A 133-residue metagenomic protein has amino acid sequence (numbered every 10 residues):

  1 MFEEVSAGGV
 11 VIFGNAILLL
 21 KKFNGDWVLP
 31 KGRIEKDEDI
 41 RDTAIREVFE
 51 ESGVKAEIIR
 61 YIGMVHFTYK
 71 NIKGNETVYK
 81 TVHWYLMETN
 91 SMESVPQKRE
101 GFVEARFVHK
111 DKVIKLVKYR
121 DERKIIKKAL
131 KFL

Functional and structural regions predicted by a protein language model:
M1-P30: N-terminal strand-loop-strand
I34-K124: Unchanged
K128-L133: C-terminal alpha-helix
